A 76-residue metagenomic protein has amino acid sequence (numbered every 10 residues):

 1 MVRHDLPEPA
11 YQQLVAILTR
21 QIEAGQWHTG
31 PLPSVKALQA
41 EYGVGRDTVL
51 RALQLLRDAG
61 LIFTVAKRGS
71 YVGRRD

Functional and structural regions predicted by a protein language model:
M1-F63, R74-R75: Extreme N-terminal segment that seeds HTH/winged-HTH DNA-binding domains in transcriptional regulators
R68-R74: Minor-groove-contacting beta-hairpin "wing" of winged helix-turn-helix DNA-binding domains
